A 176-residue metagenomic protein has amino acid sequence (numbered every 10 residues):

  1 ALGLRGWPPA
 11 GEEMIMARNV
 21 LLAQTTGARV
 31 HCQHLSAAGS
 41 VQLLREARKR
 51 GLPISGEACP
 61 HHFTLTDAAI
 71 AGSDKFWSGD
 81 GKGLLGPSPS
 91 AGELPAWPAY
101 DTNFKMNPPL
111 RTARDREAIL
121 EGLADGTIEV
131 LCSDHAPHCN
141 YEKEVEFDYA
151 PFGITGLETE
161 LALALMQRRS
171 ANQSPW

Functional and structural regions predicted by a protein language model:
A1-N103: Metal-coordinating catalytic core of metallo-dependent amide/deamination hydrolases
L2-G6, A10-G27, G83, W97-F104 (+2 more regions): His/Asp/Glu-enriched, well-ordered alpha-helical/loop segment that forms or immediately abuts the divalent-metal
V41-P53, R116-V130: Short amphipathic alpha-helices and their capping/turn segments at secondary-structure boundaries
P60, A69, L110, A136-P137: A broadly conserved detector of short glycine/acidic/proline-rich loop/turn motifs that flank catalytic sites and bind
F104-R111: Active-site-proximal loop/helix segment associated with metal-binding centers of metalloenzymes
R111-R114, Q173-S174: Short coil/turn linker and secondary-structure boundary residues
